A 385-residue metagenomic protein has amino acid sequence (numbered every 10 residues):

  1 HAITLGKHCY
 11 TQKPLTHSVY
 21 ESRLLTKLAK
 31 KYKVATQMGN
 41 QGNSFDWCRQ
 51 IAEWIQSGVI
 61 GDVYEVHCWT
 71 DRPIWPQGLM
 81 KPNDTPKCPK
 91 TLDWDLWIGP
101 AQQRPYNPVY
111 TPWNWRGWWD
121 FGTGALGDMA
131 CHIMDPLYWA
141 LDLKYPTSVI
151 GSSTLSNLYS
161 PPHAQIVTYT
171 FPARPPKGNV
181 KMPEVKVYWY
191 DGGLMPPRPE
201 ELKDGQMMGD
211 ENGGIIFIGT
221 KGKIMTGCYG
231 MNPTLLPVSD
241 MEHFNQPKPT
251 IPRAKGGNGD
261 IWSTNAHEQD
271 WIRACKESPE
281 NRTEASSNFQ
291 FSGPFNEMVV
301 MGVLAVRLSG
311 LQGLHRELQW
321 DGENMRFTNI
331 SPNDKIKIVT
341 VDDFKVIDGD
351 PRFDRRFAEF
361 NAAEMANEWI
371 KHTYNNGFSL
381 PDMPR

Functional and structural regions predicted by a protein language model:
H1-S44, G58: Beta-strand-loop-alpha-helix segment that lines the small-molecule cofactor/substrate pocket of alpha/beta enzymes
T4, R23, R49-A52, Q269: Amphipathic, non-transmembrane alpha-helical secondary structure
L15-S18, S22, Q41-F45, T70-R72 (+2 more regions): Short, solvent-exposed turn/loop segments enriched in Gly/Ser/Thr/Pro and often Arg
Y20-E21, W47, N157, L235: Short secondary-structure boundary/hinge segments and terminal tails
Y32-M38, G42-G151, L155-Y159, V167 (+7 more regions): Predominantly a Rossmann-like dinucleotide-binding segment in NAD(P)-dependent oxidoreductases
M129, M134, L141, Y145-R385: Glycine-enriched catalytic-core subsegment of oxygenase/oxidase enzymes
